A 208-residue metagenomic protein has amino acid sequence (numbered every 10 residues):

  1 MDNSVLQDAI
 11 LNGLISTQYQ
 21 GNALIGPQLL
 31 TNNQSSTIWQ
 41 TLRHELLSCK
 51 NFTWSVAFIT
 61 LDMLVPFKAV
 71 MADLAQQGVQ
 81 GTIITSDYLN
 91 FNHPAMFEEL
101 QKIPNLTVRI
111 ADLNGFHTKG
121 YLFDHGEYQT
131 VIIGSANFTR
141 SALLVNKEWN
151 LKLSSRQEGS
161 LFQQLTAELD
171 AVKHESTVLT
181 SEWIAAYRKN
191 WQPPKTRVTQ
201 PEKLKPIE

Functional and structural regions predicted by a protein language model:
M1-E208: PLD/PLD-like phosphodiesterase catalytic module centered on the HKD motif
